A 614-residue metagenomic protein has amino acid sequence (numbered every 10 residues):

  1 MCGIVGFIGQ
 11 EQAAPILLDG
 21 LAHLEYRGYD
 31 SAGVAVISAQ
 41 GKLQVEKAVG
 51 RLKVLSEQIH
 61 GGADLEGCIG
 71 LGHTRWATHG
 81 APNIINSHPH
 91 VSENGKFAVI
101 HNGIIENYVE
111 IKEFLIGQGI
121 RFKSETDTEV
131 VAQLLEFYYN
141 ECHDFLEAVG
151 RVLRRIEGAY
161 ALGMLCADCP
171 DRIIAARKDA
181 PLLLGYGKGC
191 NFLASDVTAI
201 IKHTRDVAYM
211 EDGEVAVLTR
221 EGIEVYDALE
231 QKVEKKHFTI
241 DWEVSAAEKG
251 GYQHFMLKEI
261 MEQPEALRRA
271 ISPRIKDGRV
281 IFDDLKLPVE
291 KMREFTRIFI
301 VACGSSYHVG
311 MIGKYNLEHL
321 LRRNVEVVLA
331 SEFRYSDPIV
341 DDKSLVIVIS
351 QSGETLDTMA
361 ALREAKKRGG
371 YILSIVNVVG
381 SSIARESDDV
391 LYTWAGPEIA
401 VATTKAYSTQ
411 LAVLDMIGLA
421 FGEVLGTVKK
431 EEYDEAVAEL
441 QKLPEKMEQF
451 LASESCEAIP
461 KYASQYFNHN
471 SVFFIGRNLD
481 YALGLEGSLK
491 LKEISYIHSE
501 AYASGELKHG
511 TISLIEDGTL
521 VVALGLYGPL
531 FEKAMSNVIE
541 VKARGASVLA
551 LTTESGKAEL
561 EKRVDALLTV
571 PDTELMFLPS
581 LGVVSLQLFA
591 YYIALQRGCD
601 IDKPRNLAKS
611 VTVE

Functional and structural regions predicted by a protein language model:
M1-K249, Q253, E265-T296, Y335 (+5 more regions): Conserved short alpha-helical segments that host acidic/polar catalytic motifs at enzyme active sites
F7-Q10, H101, R121, Y138-C142 (+17 more regions): Hydrophobic alpha-helical scaffolding
E11, D30, S38, G222-E224 (+2 more regions): Gly/His-enriched, cation/cofactor- and phosphate-binding structural elements
C68, G72-I85, K276-E290, G313-I349 (+1 more regions): Glycine-rich oxoanion-binding loops at beta->alpha junctions
E230, S547, T573-E614: Generic C-terminus detector
Q263-L267, I271-F299, D389-L520, L530 (+1 more regions): Active-site phosphate/pyrophosphate-binding segments
R293-K442, L524-P529, K533-A566, P571 (+1 more regions): Glycine-rich phosphate-binding loops that contact phosphosugars or nucleotide phosphates
